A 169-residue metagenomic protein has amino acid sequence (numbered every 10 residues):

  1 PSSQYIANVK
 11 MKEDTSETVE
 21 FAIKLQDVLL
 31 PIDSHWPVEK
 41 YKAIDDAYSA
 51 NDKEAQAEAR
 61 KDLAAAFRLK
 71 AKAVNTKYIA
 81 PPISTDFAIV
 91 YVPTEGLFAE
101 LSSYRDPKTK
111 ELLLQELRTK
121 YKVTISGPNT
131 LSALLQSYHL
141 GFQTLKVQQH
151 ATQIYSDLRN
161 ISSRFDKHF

Functional and structural regions predicted by a protein language model:
P1-F169: Amphipathic, heptad-repeat alpha-helical coiled-coil/stalk segments that mediate oligomerization, tethering
